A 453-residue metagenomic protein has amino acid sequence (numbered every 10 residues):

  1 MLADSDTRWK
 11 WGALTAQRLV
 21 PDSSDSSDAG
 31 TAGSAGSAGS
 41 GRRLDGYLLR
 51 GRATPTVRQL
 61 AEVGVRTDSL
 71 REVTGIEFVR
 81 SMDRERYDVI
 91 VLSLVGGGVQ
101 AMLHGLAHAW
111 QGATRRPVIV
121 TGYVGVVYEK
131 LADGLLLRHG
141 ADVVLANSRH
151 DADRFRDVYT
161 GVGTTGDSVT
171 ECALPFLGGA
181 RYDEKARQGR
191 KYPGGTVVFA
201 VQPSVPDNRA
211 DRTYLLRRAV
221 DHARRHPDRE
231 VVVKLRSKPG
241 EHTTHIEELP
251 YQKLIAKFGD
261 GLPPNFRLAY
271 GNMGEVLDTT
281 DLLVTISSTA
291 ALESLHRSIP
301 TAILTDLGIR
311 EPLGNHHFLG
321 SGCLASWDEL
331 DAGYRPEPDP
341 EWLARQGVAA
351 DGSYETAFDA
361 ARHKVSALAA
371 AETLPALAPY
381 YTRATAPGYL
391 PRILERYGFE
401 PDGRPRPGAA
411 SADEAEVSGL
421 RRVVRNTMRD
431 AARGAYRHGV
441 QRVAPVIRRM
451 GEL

Functional and structural regions predicted by a protein language model:
L2-S24, S40-T165: Active-site and donor-binding regions of nucleotide-sugar-utilizing enzymes
W11, L177, Y182-K253: Conserved catalytic-core segment of nucleotide-activated headgroup transferases in glycan assembly
P21-G41, G112, E184-K191: Intrinsically disordered, low-complexity terminal tails and inter-domain linkers enriched for S/T/G/P/D/E
R66-F78, A146-N147, T170-C172, N265-Y270 (+1 more regions): Short acidic-hydrophobic, aromatic-tinged amphipathic segments that line or gate anion-handling sites
I90, V144, L283-V284, T301: Short, well-ordered beta-strand core segments
I246-L295: Donor nucleotide-activated moiety binding/catalytic core segment of transferases that use nucleotide-activated donors
A290-D359: Catalytic binding pocket for nucleotide-activated donors in carbohydrate/polymer assembly enzymes
L330-L453: C-terminal amphipathic helix plus adjacent low-complexity, charged tail appended to glycosyltransferase catalytic
